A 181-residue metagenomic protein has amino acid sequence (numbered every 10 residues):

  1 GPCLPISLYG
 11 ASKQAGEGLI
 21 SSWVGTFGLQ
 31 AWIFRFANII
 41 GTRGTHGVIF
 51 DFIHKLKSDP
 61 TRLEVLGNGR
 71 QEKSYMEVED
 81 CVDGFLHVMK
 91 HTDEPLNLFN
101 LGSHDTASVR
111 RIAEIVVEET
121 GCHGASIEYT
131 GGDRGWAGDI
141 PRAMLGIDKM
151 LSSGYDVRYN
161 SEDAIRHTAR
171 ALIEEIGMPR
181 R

Functional and structural regions predicted by a protein language model:
G1-I33, N38, G44-T45: Catalytic helix-loop patch of NAD(P)-dependent Rossmann-fold dehydrogenases
G1-P2, L8, F36-T42, R62 (+3 more regions): Active-site pre-Tyr helix/loop in NAD(P)-dependent dehydrogenases
S7, R35, G47, D51 (+2 more regions): Amphipathic alpha-helical recognition patches that constitute DNA-binding helices
A15, L19, W23, F52 (+2 more regions): Hydrophobic alpha-helix immediately C-terminal to the catalytic Tyr-X-X-X-Lys motif of short-chain
G16, F36, I49, I53 (+2 more regions): Alpha-helical structural signal
T42-G44, V48, K149: Short beta-loop-alpha junction of Rossmann-like oxidoreductase domains
K57-R181: C-terminal substrate-binding subdomain of Rossmann-fold SDR/epimerase-dehydratase oxidoreductases
